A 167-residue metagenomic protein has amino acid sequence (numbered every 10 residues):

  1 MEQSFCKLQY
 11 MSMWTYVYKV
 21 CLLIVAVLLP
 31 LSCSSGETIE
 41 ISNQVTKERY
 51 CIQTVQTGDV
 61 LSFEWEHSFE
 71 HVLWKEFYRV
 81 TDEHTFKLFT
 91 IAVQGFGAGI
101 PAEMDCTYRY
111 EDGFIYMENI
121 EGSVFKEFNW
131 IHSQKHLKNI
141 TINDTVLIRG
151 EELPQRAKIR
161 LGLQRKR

Functional and structural regions predicted by a protein language model:
L28-E37: Bacterial Sec-dependent signal peptides at the C-terminal "C-region" and cleavage site
E40-A92: N-terminal secretory signal peptides
F69-E70, Q94-F96, S123-V124: Short, surface-exposed beta-strand-loop junctions and turns on beta-sheet-rich folds
F86, A98-R167: Mature, soluble, non-transmembrane domains
